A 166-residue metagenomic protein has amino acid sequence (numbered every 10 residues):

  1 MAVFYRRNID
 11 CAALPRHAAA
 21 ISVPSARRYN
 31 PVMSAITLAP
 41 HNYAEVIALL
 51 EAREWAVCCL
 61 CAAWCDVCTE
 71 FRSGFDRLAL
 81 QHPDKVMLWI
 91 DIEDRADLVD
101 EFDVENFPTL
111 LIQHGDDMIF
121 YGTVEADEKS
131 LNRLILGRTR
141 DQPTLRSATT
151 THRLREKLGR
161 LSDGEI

Functional and structural regions predicted by a protein language model:
H17-V32: Short, Lys/Arg-enriched N-terminal segments with co-localized hydrophobic residues within the first ~10-30 amino acids
Y29-I47: N-terminal "domain-start" segment that seeds a small globular fold
I47-R77: Local sequence-structure signature of Cys/Sec-based thiol-disulfide redox active-site neighborhoods
L60, P83-D97: Thiol-based oxidoreductase modules, predominantly thioredoxin-like and allied folds used for disulfide exchange
F102-L111, E128: Structural micro-motif
Q113-A148: Non-catalytic, surface beta->alpha helical segment in thiol-disulfide oxidoreductase systems
D141-I166: Acidic/histidine-enriched, glycine/proline-rich intrinsically disordered or flexible terminal extensions
